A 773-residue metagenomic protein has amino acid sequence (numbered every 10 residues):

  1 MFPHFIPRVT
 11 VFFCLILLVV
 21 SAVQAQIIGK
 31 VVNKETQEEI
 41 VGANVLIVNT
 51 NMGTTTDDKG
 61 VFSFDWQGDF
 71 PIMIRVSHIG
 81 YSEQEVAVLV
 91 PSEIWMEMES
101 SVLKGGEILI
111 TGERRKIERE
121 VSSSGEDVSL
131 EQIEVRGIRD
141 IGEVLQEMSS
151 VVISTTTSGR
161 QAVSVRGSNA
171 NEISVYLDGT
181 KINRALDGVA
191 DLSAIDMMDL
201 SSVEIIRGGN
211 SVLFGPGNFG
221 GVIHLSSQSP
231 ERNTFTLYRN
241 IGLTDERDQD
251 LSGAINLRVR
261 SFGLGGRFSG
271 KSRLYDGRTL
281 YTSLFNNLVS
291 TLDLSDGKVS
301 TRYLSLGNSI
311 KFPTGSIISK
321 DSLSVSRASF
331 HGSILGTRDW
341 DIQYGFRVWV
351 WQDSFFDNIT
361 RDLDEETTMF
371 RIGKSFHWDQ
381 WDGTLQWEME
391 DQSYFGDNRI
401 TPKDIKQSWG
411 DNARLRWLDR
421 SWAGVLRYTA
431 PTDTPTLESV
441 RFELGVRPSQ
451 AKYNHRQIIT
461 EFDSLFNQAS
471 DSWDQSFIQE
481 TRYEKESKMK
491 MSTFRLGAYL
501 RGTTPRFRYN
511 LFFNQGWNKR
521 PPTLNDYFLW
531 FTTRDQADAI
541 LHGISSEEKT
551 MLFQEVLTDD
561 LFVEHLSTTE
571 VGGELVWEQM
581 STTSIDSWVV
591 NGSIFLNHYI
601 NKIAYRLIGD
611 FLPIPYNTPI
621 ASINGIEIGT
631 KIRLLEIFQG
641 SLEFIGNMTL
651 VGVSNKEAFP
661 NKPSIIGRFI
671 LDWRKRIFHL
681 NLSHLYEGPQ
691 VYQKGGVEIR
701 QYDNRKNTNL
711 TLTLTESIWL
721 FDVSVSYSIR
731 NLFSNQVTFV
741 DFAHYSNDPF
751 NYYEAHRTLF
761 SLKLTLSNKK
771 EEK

Functional and structural regions predicted by a protein language model:
N44-L46, S77-Y81, P91-E134, A170: Short, acidic, small-residue-rich periplasmic hinge/interaction motif at the N-terminus of Gram-negative outer-membrane
S63, T180-R207, G253: Short acidic/polar hinge/loop motifs at secondary-structure boundaries that mediate gating or recognition
G80, R232-G242, E246-D362: Periplasmic-side early beta-strands and strand-to-turn transitions of outer-membrane beta-barrels
I94-E97, I195-T236: A beta-strand signature from Gram-negative outer-membrane beta-barrel systems, especially the internal plug domain
G142-K181: Extracytoplasmic beta-strand/coil segments of soluble accessory domains associated with Gram-negative outer-membrane
Y281-T282, K519-R520, F644, P689-Y692 (+1 more regions): C-terminal beta-signal and adjacent terminal beta-strands/loops of Gram-negative outer-membrane beta-barrel proteins
D391, G396, F512, D538 (+3 more regions): Membrane-embedded beta-barrel scaffold of Gram-negative outer-membrane proteins
Y428-F442, Q450-A451, S584-I600, L612-Q693 (+1 more regions): Gram-negative outer-membrane beta-barrel transporters
